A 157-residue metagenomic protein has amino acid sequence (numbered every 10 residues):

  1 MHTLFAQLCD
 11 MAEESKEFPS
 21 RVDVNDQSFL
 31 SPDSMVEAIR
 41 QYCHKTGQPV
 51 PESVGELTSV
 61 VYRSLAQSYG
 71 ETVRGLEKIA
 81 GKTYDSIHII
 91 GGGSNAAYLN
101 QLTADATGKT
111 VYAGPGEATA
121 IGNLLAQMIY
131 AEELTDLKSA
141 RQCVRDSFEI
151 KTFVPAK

Functional and structural regions predicted by a protein language model:
M1-S86, N95-T119, L125-A156: Active-site core segments that coordinate phosphate-bearing ligands/cofactors across diverse enzyme families
G92: Glycine-rich Rossmann-fold phosphate-binding loop(s) that bind the pyrophosphate of adenine dinucleotide cofactors
